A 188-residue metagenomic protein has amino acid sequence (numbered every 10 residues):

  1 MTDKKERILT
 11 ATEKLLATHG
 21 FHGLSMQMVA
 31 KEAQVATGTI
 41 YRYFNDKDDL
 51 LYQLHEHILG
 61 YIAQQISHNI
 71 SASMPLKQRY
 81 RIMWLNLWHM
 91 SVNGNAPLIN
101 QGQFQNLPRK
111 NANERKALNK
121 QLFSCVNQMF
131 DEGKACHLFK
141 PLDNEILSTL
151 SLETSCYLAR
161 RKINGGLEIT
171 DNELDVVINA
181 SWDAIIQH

Functional and structural regions predicted by a protein language model:
K4-T12, V29, L54-I58, I62 (+1 more regions): Generic hydrophobic, amphipathic alpha-helix propensity
R7, L15-D49, Q53: Helix-turn-helix
A11-L15, M90: Short amphipathic alpha-helical elements of helix-turn-helix/winged-helix folds
T18-H22, S73, G94, C136: Short coil/turn segments at alpha/beta junctions that flank glycine-rich nucleotide-binding fingerprints
Q53, H57, S67-N93, L147-S151 (+1 more regions): Hydrophobic alpha-helical connector segments
S67, K110-C136, E145-T149, C156 (+1 more regions): Amphipathic alpha-helical packing segments from all-alpha helical-bundle domains
M90-K110: Amphipathic alpha-helical segments used for helix-helix packing
I99, K134-N179: Hydrophobic/aromatic-rich alpha-helical bundle segments in the mid-to-C-terminal region
